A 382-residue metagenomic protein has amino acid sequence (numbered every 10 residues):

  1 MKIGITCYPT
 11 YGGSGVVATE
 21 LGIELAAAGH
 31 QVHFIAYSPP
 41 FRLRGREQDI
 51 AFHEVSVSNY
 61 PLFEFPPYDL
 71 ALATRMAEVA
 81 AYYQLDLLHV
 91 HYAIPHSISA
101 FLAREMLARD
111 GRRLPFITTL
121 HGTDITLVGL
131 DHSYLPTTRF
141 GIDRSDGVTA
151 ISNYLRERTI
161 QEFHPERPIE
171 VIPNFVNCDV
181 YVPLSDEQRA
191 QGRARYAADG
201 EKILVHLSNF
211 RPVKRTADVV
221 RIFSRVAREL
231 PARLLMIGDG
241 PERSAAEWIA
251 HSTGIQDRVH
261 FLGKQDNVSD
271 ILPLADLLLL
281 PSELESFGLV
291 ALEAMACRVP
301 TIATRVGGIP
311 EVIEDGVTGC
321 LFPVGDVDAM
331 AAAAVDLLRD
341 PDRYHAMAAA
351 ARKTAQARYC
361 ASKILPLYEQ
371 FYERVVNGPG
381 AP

Functional and structural regions predicted by a protein language model:
C7-Y11, I23-Y68: N-terminal strand-loop element at the rim of the active site of nucleotide-sugar-dependent glycosyltransferases
Y154, F175: Carbohydrate-associated surface elements
V182-A197: A short helix/loop element that forms part of the nucleotide-sugar donor recognition site in Leloir-type
A198-K214, V220-F223: Conserved donor-binding/catalytic core segment of Leloir-type glycosyltransferases
A245, A329, D336, R343-R358 (+1 more regions): A short, well-ordered alpha-helix in the C-terminal region of glycosyltransferases
K264, E283: Aromatic "clamp/platform" in nucleotide-sugar-dependent glycosyltransferases that forms part of the donor/acceptor
P300-A303, I313: Short hydrophobic beta-strand element within catalytic cores of glycosyltransferases and related nucleotide-activated
D315-G316, C320-V327, D336-P341: Conserved acidic donor-binding segment of nucleotide-sugar-dependent glycosyltransferases
